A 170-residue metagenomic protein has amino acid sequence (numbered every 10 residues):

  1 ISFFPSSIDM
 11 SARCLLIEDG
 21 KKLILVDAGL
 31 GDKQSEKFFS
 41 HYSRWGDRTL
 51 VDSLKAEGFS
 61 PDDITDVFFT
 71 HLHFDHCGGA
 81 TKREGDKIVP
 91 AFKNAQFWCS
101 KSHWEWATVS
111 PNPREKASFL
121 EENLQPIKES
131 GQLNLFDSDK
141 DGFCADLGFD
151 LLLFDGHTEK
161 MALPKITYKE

Functional and structural regions predicted by a protein language model:
I1-D52, A56, L163-E170: Conserved beta-strand hairpin/beta-sheet module of binuclear metal-dependent hydrolase folds, prominently
S2-P5, G85, L151-L152: Short, P/G- and charge-enriched loop/turn segments at secondary-structure junctions
V26, T70, C99-S100: Active-site flanking residues adjacent to catalytic metal/cofactor-binding acidic residues
G29-G31, H73, H103, D155-E159: Catalytic metal-binding/acid-base residues of hydrolase active sites
W45-F59, D63, A91-L153: Metallo-beta-lactamase
I64-D75: Metallo-beta-lactamase
H76-G79, D150-P164: Active-site glycine- and acidic-residue-rich loops that bind and position anionic ligands or nucleotide-like cofactors
G78-K87: Metal-dependent catalytic neighborhoods of phosphoester/phosphodiester hydrolases
